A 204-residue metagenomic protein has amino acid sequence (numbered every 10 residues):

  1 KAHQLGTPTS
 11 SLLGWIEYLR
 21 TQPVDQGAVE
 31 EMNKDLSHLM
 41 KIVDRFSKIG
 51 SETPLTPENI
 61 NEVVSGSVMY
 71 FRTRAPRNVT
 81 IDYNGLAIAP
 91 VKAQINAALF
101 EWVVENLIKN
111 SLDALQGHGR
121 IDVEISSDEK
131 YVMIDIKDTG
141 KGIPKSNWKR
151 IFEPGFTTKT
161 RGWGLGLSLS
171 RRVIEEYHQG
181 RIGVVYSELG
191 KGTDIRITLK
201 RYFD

Functional and structural regions predicted by a protein language model:
S11, Q26-R77: Conserved DHp (HisKA) dimerization/phosphotransfer helix of two-component histidine kinases, i.e., the long coiled-coil
T80-V91: Conserved catalytic submotifs in the C-terminal HATPase_c
N110-L112: Short helix-loop "hinge" at the ATP-lid/N-box region of the Bergerat-fold HATPase_c
H118-K130: Short beta-strand/loop element within the Bergerat-fold HATPase_c
D138: Acidic ATP/Mg2+-coordinating residue in the GHKL
I143-G155: Short conserved segment of the HATPase_c
L169-Q179: Conserved glycine-/histidine-rich ATP-lid loop and adjacent helix of the Bergerat-fold HATPase_c
H178-Y186: Glycine-rich ATP-binding loops of the HATPase_c
